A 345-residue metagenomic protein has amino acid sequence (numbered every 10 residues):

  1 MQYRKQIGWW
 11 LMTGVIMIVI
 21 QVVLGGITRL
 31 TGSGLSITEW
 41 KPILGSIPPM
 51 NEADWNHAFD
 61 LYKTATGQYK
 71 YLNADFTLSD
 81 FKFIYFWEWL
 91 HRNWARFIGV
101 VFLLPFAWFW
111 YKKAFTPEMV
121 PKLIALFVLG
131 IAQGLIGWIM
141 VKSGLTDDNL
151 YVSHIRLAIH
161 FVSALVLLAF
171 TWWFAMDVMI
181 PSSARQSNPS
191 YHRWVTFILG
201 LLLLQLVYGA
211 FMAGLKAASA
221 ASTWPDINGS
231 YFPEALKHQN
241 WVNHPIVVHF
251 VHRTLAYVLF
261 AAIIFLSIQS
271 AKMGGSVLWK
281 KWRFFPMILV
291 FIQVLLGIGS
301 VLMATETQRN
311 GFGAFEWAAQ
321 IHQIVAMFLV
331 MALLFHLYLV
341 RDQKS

Functional and structural regions predicted by a protein language model:
W9-S46, G200-A213: N-terminal signal-anchor transmembrane alpha helix
T13, M17-Q21, P121-V141, F197-Q205 (+1 more regions): Small-polar-interrupted transmembrane alpha-helices in polytopic inner-membrane proteins
T28-E39, L135-L157, A213-S222, V294-M327: Interfacial helix-loop-helix junctions of multi-pass membrane proteins
L61-V100, V242-L259: Individual transmembrane alpha-helix segments
I98-L104, F161-V178, V258-F265, I324-V340: Hydrophobic cores of alpha-helical transmembrane segments in multi-pass inner/ER membrane proteins, independent
W110-I124, P189, I268-P286: Membrane-interface helix-loop-helix junctions at transmembrane boundaries of multi-pass membrane enzymes, predominantly
L206-R253, V258, I268-A271: Membrane-interfacial catalytic/cofactor-binding modules of polytopic membrane enzymes
V242-H249, R253, N310-F335: Membrane-interface transmembrane-helix boundary segments in multi-pass integral membrane proteins
